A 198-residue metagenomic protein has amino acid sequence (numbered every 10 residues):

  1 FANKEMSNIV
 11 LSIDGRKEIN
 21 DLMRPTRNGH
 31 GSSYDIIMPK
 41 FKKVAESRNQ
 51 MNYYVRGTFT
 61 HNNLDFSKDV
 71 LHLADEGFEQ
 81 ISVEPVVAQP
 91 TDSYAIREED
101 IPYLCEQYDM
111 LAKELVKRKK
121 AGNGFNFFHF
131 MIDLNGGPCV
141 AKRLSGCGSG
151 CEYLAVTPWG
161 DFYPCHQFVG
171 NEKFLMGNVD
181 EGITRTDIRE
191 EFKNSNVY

Functional and structural regions predicted by a protein language model:
F1-V86: Radical SAM/AdoMet-radical enzyme domain recognition
I19, T26-M38, Q50-R56, T60 (+1 more regions): Short acidic, glycine/proline-enriched helix-loop-strand junctions
Y103-G136, Q167-Y198: C-terminal accessory region of radical SAM enzymes
C147-G150: Short, small/polar residue-rich loop motifs at catalytic or cofactor-binding pockets
T157: Short, acidic, Ser/Thr-enriched surface-loop or helix-capping motifs
